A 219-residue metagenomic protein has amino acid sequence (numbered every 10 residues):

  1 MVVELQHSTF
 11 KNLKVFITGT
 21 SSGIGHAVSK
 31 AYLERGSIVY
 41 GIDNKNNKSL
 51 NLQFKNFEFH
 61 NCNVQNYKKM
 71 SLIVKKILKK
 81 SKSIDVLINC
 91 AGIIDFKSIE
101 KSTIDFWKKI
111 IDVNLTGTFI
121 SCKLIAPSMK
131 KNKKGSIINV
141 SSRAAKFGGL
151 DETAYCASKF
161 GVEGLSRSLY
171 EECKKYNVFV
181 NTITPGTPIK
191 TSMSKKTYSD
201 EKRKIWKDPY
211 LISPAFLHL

Functional and structural regions predicted by a protein language model:
S21-S22: Conserved glycine-rich cofactor-binding loop
C90-D95: Conserved NAD(P)H cofactor-binding loop of Rossmann-fold oxidoreductase domains
S98-I99, F106-K108: Substrate-binding pocket helix/loop in short-chain dehydrogenase/reductase
C122, S158: Active-site helix of classical SDR
P127, E171-K175: Alpha-helical segment proximal to the catalytic Tyr-Lys
S142: Residue(s) in the substrate-gating loop at a strand-loop-helix junction that position the organic substrate next
K175, T182, D200-L219: C-terminal helical subdomain
